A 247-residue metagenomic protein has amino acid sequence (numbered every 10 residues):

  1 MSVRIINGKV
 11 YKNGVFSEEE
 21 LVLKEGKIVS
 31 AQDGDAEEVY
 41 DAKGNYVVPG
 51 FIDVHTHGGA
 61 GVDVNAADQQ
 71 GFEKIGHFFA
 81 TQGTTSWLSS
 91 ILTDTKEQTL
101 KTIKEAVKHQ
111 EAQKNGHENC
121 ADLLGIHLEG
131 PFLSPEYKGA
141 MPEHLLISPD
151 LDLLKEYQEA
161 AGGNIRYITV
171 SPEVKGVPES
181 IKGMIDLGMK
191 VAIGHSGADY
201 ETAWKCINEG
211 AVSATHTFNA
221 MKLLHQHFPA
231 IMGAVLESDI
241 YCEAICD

Functional and structural regions predicted by a protein language model:
M1-V48: Histidine-rich, glycine-flanked metal-binding segment
R4-I5, V22, V47, D53 (+3 more regions): Conserved beta-strand segments that form the floor/walls of ligand-binding pockets within enzyme and binding domains
G8, G26, G44, H55 (+4 more regions): Divalent metal-coordination and catalytic microenvironments
S30, E37-K43, T102-C120, W204-K205: Short amphipathic alpha-helices and their capping/turn segments at secondary-structure boundaries
N45-A67: Di-metal (Zn2+ and/or Mg2+/Mn2+) metal-binding site signature of metallo-dependent hydrolases with the MBL/beta-CASP
H57, E73-E105, C120-S134, A161-E173 (+4 more regions): Divalent metal-dependent hydrolysis catalytic cores, especially in the metallo-beta-lactamase
H109-E111, I147-T215, M221-C242: Histidine/acidic residue-rich metal-binding segments in metalloenzymes
E136-L145: Glycine-rich phosphate-binding loop of ATP-grasp-fold ATP-dependent ligases
